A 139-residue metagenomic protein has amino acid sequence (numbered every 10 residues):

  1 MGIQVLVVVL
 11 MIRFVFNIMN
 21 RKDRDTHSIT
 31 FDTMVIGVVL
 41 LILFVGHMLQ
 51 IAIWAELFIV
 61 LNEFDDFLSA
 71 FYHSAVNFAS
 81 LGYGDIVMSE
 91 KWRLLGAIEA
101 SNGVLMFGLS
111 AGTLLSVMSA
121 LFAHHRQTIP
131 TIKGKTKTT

Functional and structural regions predicted by a protein language model:
M1-F44, F107, A111-T139: Cytoplasmic (intracellular) domains, linkers, and terminal tails of multi-pass ion channels
I3-Q4, S69-F78, Y83-H125: Pore domain of cation channels
R13, E56-I59, K91, G112: Hydrophobic alpha-helical membrane-insertion segments
L40-M48, I98-L105: Hydrophobic alpha-helical transmembrane segments of multi-pass membrane proteins
V45-H73: Outer-pore turret/helix-boundary of cation channels
